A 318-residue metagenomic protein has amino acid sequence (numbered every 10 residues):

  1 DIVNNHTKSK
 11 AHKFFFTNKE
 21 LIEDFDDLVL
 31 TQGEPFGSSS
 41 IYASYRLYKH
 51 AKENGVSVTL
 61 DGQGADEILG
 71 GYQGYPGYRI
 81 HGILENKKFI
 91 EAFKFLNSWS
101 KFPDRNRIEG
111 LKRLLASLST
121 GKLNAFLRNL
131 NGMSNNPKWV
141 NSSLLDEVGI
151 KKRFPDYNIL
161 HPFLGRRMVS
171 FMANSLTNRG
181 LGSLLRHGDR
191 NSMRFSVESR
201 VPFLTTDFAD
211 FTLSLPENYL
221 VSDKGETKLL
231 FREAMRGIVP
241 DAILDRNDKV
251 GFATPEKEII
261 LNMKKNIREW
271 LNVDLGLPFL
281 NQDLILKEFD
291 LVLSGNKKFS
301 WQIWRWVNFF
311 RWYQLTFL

Functional and structural regions predicted by a protein language model:
D1-T31, H50, R153-F154: A conserved beta-strand->alpha-helix junction
S9, S40, K49, G55-V58 (+1 more regions): Adenosyl-5′-phosphate
H12, G33-F36, I83-L84, N218-S222: Short, polar/flexible loop-turn hinges at active-site or ligand-entry regions and domain interfaces
N18-S40, W139-N141, D146: Mobile, glycine- and charge-enriched loop segments and immediately flanking short secondary-structure elements within
K19-I22, E67-L69, V201, A253: Flexible loop/turn segments at secondary-structure boundaries
D26-L30, E53, G74-G77, I259-I260: Short low-complexity, flexible loop/linker segments enriched in glycine and/or proline with clustered acidic
A43: Short phosphate-binding loop-to-helix
R46-E109, L184-F208: Active-site adenylate/phosphate-handling loop in enzymes that bind or generate adenylated species
